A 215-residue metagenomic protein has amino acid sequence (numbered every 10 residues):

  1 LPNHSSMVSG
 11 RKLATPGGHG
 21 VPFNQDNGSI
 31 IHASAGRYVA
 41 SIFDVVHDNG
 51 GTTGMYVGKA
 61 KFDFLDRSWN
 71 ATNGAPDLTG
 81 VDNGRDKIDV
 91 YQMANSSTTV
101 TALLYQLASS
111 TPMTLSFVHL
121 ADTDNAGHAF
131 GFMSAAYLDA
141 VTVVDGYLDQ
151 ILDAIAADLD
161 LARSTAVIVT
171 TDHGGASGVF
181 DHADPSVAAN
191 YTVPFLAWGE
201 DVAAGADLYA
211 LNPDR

Functional and structural regions predicted by a protein language model:
L1, K12-A14, T53, K59-F64 (+3 more regions): Solvent-exposed loop/turn segments at secondary-structure junctions within structured extracellular/periplasmic domains
L1-D44, D48: Active-site nucleophile/metal-coordination loop of metallo-enzymes that catalyze phosphate/sulfate and related
S6-V8, I42-V45, T52-V57, F64-D66 (+3 more regions): Structural recognition of the beta-strand scaffold that forms the well-ordered cores of secreted hydrolase catalytic
V8, P185-R215: Substrate-binding rim/cap in mid-to-C-terminal beta-strand-loop elements of soluble/periplasmic
D26-S34, F43, I88-M93, Y105 (+2 more regions): Second-shell loop/turn segments in exported
I30-L103, A108: A substrate-binding/cap region within the structured catalytic cores of diverse enzymes
D66-G84, L104-Q150: Active-site His/acidic residue clusters
V143-P185, F195: Metal-dependent active-site segment of extracytoplasmic phospho-/sulfohydrolases and closely related
